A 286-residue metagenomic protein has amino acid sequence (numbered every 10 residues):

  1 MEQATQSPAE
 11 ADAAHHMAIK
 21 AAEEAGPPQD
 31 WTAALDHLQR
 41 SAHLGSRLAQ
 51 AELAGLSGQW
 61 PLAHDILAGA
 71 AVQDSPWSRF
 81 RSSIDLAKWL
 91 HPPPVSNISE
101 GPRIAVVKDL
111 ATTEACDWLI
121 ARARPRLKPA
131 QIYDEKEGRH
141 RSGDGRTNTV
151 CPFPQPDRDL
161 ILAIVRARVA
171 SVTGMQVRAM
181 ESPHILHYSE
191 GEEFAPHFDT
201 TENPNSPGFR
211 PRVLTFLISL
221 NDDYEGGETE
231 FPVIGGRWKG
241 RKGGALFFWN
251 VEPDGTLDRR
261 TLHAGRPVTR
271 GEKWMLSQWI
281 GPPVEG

Functional and structural regions predicted by a protein language model:
M1-T5, I19, D36-L246, V251-G286: Fe(II)/2-oxoglutarate oxygenase catalytic core
A25-Q29, H43: Short coil/turn and helix-start
P28-D36: Structural signature of tandem alpha-helical TPR/SEL1-like repeats, specifically the intra-repeat loop/turn
